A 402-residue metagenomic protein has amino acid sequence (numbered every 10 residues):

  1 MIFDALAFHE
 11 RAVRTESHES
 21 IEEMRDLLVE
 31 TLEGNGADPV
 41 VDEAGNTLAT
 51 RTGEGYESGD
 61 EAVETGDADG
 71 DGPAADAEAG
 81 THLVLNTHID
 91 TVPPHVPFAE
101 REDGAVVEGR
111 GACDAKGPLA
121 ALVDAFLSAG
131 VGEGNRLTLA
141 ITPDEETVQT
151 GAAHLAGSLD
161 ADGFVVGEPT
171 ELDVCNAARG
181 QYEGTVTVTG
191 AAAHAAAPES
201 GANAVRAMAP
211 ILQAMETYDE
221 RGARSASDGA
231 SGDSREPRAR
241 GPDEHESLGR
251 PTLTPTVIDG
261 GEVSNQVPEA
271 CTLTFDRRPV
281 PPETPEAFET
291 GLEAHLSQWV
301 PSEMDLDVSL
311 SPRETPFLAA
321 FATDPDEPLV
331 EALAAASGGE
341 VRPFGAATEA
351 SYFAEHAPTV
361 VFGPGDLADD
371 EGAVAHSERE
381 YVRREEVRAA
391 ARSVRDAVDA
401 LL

Functional and structural regions predicted by a protein language model:
M1-G66, D76-T81, A270-T274, A287-G291 (+2 more regions): N-terminal helical capping/dimerization or prosegment-like subdomains of hydrolases acting on amide or phosphate bonds
V40-V41, T185-L402: Metal-dependent amide/peptide-bond hydrolase catalytic core, centered on the "pita-bread" metallohydrolase fold
G53-G80, E102-G104, G130-N135, A223-E244 (+1 more regions): Intrinsically disordered, low-complexity terminal tails and inter-domain linkers enriched for S/T/G/P/D/E
D60, T65-D71, A79-I141, S377-E386: Active-site metal-coordination/substrate-binding segment of hydrolases, especially metallo-dependent peptidases
H88-V92, P169-E171, A178-Q181, D259 (+1 more regions): Short glycine-enriched loops at secondary-structure junctions
P94-D103, R179-G180, G365-A373: Short, flexible, mixed-charge acidic loops at enzyme active sites
P118-A129, A152-L155, M208-I211, F353 (+1 more regions): Buried hydrophobic packing segments
A120-E183, S231: Acidic/histidine-rich catalytic neighborhood of metal-dependent amide-processing enzymes
